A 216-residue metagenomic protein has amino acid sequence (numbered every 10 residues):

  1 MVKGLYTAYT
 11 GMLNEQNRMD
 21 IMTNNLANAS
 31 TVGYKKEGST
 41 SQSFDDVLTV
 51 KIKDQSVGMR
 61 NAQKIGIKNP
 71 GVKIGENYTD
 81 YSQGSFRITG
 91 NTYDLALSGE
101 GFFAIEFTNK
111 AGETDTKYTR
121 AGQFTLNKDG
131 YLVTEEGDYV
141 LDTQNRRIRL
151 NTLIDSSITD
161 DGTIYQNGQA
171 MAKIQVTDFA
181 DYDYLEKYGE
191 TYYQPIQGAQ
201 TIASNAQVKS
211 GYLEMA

Functional and structural regions predicted by a protein language model:
M1-A216: Amphipathic alpha-helical polymerization modules
